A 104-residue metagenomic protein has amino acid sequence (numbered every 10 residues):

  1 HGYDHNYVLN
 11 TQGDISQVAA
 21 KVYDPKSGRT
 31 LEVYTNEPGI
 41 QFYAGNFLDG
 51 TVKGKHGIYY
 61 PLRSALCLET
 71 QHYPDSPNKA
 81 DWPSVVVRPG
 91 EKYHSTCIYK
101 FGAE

Functional and structural regions predicted by a protein language model:
H1-E104: Active-site pocket scaffolds in enzymes
